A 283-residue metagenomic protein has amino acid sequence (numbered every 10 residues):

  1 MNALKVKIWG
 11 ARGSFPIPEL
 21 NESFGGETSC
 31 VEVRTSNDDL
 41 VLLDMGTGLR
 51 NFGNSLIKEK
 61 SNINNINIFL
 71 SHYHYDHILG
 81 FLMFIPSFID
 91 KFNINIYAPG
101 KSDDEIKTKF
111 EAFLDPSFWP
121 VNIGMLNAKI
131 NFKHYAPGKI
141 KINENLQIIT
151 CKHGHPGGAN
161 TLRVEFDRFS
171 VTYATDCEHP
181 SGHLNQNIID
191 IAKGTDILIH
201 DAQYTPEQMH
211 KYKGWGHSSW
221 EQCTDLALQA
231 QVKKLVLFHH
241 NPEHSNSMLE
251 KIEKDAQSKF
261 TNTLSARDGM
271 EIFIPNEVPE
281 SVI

Functional and structural regions predicted by a protein language model:
M1-T172, H183, I188-I189, E250-V282: Binuclear metal-dependent hydrolase catalytic cores
M45, C177, A202: Residues immediately flanking
H72, D176, H239: Active-site glycine-centered loops adjacent to acidic/histidine catalytic or metal-binding residues that shape
I96, G100-D103, E178-H179, H240-H244: Short histidine/acidic/glycine/proline-rich micro-motifs that form metal- and phosphate-coordinating active-site loops
P180-G269: Cap/insert and terminal regions of metallo-dependent hydrolase folds
